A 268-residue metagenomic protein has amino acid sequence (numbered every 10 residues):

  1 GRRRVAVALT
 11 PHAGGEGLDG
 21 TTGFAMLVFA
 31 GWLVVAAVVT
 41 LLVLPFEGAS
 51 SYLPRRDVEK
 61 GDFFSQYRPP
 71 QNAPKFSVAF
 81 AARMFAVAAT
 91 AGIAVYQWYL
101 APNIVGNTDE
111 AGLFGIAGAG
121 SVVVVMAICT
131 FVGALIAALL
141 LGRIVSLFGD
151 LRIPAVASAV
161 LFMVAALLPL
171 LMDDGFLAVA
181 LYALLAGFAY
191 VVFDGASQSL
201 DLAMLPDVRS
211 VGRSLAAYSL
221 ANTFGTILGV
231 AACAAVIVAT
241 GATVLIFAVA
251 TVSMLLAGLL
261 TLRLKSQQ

Functional and structural regions predicted by a protein language model:
T10-G31, A235-M254: A membrane-interface helix-boundary motif in multi-pass transporters
V35-L44, A248-Q268: Multi-pass alpha-helical transporter architecture, strongest for 12-TM Major Facilitator/SLC carriers used
E47-A81: Juxtamembrane intracellular "pre-TM" segments in multi-pass secondary transporters
N107-F131: Loop-to-transmembrane helix entry
I136-D150, I237: Helix-to-loop junctions at the C-terminal end of transmembrane segments in multipass secondary transporters
V160-D174: C-terminal ends and interior cores of transmembrane alpha-helices in multi-pass membrane transporters/permeases
V192-P206: Intracellular juxtamembrane helix-capping segments at the cytosolic ends of symmetry-related transmembrane helices
R209-A239: A late C-terminal transmembrane helix in Major Facilitator Superfamily
